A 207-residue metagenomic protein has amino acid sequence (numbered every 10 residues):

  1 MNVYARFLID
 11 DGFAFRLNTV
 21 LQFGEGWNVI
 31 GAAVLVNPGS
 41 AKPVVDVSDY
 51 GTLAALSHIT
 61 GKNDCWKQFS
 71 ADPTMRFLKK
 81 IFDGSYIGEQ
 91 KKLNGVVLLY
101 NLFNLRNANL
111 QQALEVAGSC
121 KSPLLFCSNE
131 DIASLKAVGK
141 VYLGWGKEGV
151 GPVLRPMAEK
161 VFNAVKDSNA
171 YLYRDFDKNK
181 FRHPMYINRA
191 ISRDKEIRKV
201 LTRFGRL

Functional and structural regions predicted by a protein language model:
M1-W66, L207: Active-site and ligand/interface coordination hotspots across diverse enzymes and nucleic-acid-associated assemblies
V34, Y100-L102, L143-G146: Short His-Asn-centered micro-motif
N37-S40, N104, E148-G149: Short, glycine/serine-rich, charged loops/turns that create anion-binding and catalytic segments at active sites
H58-S70, K121-F126: A short acidic, glycine-rich active-site loop that binds or catalyzes chemistry on phosphate/adenosine moieties
W66, S70-L78, M157: Conserved alpha-helical elements of sugar-nucleotide-dependent glycosyltransferases
P73-K91: A short, N-terminal amphipathic alpha-helix
K92-Q112: Short connector loops at secondary-structure junctions
N107-L207: Glycine/proline-rich loop-helix segments at beta-alpha junctions forming the active-site rim of enzyme cores
